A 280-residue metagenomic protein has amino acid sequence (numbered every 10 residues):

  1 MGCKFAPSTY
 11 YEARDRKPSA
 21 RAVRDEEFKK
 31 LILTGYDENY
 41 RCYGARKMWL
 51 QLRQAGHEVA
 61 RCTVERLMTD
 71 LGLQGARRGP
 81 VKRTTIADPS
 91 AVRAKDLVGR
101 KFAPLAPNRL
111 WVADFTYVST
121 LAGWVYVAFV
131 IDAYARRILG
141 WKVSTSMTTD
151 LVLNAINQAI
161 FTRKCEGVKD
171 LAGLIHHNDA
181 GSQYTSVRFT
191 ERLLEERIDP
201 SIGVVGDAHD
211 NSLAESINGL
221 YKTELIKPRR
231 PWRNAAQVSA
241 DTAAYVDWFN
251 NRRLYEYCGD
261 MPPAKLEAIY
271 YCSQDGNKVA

Functional and structural regions predicted by a protein language model:
M1-A280: Charged DNA-binding/catalytic regions of mobile-element recombinases
